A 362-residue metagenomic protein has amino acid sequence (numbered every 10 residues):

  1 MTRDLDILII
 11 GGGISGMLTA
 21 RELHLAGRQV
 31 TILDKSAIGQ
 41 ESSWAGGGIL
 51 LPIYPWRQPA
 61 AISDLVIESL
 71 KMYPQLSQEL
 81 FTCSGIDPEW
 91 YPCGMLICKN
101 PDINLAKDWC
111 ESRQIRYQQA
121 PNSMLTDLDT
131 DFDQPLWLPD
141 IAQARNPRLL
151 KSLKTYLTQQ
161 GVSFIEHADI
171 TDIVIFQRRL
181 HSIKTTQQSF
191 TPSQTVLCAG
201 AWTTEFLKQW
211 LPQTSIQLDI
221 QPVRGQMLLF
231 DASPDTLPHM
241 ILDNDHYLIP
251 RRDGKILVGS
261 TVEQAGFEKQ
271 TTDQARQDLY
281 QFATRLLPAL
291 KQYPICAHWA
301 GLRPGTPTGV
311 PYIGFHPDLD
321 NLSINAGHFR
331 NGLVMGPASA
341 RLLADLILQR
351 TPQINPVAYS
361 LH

Functional and structural regions predicted by a protein language model:
L5-T31: N-terminal Rossmann-like FAD-binding beta1-loop-alpha1 element of flavoenzymes
L8-I10, F190-W202, A340: Short hydrophobic core segments
L18-A26, G48-L50, D87-Y91, Q194-D320: Active-site substrate-recognition segment that forms the wall of the catalytic cavity or substrate channel
H24-A45: Glycine-rich FAD pyrophosphate-binding loop
I49-T126, F132-D133, F282-T284: Dinucleotide-binding Rossmann-like beta1-alpha1 core, especially the glycine-rich loop that anchors the ADP
D64-I67, N100-I103, L136-T155, Q270-A275 (+1 more regions): Short beta-strand to alpha-helix junction loop
W137-T186, F190-Q194, T204-E205: Helical element adjacent to the flavin cofactor pocket in flavoenzyme catalytic cores
A289-H362: C-terminal catalytic lobe of FAD-dependent flavoproteins
